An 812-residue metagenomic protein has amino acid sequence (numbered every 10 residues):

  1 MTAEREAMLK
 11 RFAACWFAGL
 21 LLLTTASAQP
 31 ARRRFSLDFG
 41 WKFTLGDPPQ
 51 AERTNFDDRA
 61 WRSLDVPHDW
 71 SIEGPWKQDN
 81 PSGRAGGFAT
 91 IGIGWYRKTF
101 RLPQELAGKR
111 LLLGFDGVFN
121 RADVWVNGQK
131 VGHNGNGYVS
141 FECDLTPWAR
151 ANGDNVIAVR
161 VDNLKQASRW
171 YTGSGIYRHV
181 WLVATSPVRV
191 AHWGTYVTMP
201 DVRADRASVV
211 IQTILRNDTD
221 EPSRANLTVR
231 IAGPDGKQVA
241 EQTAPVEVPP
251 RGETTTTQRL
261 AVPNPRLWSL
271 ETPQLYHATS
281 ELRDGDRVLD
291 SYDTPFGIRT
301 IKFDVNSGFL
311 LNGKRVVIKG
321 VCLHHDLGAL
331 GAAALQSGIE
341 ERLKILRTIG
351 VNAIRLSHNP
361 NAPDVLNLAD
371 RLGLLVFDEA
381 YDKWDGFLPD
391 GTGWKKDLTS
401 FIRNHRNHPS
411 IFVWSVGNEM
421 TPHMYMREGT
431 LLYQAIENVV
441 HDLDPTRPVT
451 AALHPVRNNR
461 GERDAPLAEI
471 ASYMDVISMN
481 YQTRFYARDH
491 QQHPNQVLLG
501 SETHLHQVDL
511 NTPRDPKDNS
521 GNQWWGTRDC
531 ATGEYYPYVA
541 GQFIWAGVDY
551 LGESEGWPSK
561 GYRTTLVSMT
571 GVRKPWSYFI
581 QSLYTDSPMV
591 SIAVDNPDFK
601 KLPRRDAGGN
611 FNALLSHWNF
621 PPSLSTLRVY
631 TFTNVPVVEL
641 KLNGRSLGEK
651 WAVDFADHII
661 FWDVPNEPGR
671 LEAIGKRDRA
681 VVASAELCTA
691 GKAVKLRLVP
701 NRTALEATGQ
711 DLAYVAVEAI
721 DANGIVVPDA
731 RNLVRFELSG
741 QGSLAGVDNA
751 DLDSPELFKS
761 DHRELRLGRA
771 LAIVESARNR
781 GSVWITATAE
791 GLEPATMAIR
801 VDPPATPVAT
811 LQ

Functional and structural regions predicted by a protein language model:
Q29-D116, A167, G173-I176, Y584 (+2 more regions): Extended carbohydrate-recognition surfaces in non-catalytic/accessory domains of CAZymes and lectin-like proteins
R33-L37, G46-D47, G86, I91-Y196 (+8 more regions): Accessory beta-strand-rich segments of carbohydrate-active enzymes
L45, S63-P75, D79, N134 (+5 more regions): Extended substrate-binding grooves/exosites of carbohydrate-active enzymes
T54-D57, S223-T228, L270-H277, T626 (+5 more regions): Short flexible loop/turn segments that cap and initiate beta-strands
N136-G137, L145-I211, L215, A225 (+10 more regions): An acidic-aromatic loop/edge-strand motif
V139-F141, G252-V262, V653-I660, S754-L771: Aromatic sugar-binding surface patches on proteins that engage polysaccharides or sugar-phosphate polymers
R150-N152, Q212-D304, F661-G669, R677-D678 (+4 more regions): Extended acidic/polar, glycine-enriched regions that form or flank non-catalytic beta-rich accessory modules
I211-L215, T279-E281, G609-L615, V629-F632 (+5 more regions): Beta-strand-rich structural segments
